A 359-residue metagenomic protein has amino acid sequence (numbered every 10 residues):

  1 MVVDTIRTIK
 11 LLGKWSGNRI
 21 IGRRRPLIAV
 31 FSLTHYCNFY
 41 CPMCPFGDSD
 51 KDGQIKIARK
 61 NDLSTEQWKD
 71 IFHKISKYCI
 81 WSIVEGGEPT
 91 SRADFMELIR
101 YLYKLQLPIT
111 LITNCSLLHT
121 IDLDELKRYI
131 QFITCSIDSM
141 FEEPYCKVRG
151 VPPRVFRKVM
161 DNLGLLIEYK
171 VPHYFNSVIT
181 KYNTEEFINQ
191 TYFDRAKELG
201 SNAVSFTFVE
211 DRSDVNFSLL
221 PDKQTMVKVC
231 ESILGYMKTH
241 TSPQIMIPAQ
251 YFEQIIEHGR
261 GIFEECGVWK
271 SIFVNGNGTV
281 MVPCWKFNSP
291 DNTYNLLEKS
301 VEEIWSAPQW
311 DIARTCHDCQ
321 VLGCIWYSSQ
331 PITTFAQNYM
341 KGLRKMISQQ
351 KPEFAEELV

Functional and structural regions predicted by a protein language model:
V2-Q131, T225, N338, G342-M346 (+1 more regions): Conserved alpha-helical substructure of the radical SAM core
L11-L27, D52, T279-V359: Flexible mid-to-C-terminal extensions adjoining Fe-S/redox cofactors in radical SAM and related proteins
R24, K77, R128, L199 (+2 more regions): Structured loop/turn residues at beta-strand edges in well-structured enzyme cores
S32, Q54-N61, L105, D124-F132 (+2 more regions): Radical SAM enzyme [4Fe-4S]-AdoMet core and its adjacent flexible, acidic and glycine-rich loops/tails across
Y36, Y40, E265, T315: The −1 position to Zn-ligating cysteines in a subset of zinc-ribbon hairpins
Y40, C44, I121, E143-P144 (+3 more regions): Residues that scaffold the ATP/ADP-binding catalytic core of kinase and kinase-like folds
C41, D48, A58, L234 (+4 more regions): Extracellular/secretory pathway and lumenal proteins
S49, G87, D138, V209 (+1 more regions): Flexible loop residues that form catalytic and substrate-binding hotspots at small-molecule/glycan-binding clefts
